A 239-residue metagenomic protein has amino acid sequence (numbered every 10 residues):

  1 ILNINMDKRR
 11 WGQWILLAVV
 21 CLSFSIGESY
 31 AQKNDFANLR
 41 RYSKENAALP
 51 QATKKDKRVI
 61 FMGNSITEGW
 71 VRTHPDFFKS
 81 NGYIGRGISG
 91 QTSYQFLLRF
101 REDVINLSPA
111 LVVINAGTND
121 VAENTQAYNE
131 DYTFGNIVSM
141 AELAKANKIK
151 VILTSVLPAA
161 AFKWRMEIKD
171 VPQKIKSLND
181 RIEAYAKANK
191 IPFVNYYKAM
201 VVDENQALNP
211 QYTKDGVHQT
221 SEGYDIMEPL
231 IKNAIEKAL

Functional and structural regions predicted by a protein language model:
N5, S23-F24, Y30: N-terminal regions of proteins, emphasizing targeting and processing segments when present
N5-L16: Bacterial N-terminal signal peptides that target proteins for export
I15-S25: Bacterial N-terminal signal peptides
Y30-L111: Serine-esterase "nucleophile elbow" of acetyl-processing enzymes
D76-N81, L98-L239: Alpha-helical cap/lid subdomain in secreted, periplasmic, or secretory-pathway luminal O-acyl-processing enzymes
